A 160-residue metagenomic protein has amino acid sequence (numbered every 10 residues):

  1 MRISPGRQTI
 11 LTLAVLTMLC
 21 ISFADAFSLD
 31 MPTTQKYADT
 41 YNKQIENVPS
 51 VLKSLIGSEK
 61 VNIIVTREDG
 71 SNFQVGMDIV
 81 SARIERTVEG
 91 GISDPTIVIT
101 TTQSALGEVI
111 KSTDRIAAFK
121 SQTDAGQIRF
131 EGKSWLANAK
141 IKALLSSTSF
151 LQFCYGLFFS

Functional and structural regions predicted by a protein language model:
R2-L13: Bacterial N-terminal signal peptides that target proteins for export
T12-S22: Bacterial N-terminal signal peptides
A24-S160: Feature captures hydrophobic
